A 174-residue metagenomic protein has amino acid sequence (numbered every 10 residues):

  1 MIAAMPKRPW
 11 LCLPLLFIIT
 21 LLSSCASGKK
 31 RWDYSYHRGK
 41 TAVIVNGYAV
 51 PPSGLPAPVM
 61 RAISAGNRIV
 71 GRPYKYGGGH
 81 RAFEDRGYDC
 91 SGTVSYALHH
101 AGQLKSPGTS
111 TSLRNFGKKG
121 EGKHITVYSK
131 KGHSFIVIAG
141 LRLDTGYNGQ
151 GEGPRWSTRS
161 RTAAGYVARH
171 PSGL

Functional and structural regions predicted by a protein language model:
I2-L13: Bacterial N-terminal signal peptides that target proteins for export
L22-S24: C-terminal motif of bacterial Sec signal peptides marking the signal peptidase cleavage site
A26-G28: Bacterial signal peptide processing site
K30-V43: Short, low-complexity, disordered segments immediately C-terminal to signal peptides in bacterial exported proteins
A42-I69, K75-Y76: Post-signal-peptide N-terminal segment of Sec-exported extracytoplasmic proteins
P52-I63, S95, A101-L174: ...with weaker cross-activation on analogous glycine-rich loops/strands in unrelated enzymes
V70-G87: Active-site nucleophile-His-acid catalytic modules used for acyl/amide transfer and hydrolysis across diverse enzymes
F83-A101: Active-site nucleophilic cysteine motif
